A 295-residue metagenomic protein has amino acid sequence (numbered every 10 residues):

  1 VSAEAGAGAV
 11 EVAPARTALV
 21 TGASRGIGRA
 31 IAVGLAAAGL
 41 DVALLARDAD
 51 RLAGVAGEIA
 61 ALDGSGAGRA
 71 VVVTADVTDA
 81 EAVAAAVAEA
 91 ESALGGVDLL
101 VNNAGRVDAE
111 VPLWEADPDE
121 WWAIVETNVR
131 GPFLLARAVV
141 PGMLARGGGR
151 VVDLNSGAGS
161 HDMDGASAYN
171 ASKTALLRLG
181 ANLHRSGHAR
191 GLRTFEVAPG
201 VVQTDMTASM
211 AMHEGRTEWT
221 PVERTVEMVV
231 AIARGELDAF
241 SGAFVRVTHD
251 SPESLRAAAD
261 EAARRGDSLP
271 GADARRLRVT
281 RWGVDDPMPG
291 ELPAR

Functional and structural regions predicted by a protein language model:
S24-R25: Conserved glycine-rich cofactor-binding loop
A38-G54: Conserved glycine-rich Rossmann-like NAD(P)H-binding loop of the short-chain dehydrogenase/reductase
V111-L113, E120-W122: Substrate-binding pocket helix/loop in short-chain dehydrogenase/reductase
A136, S172: Active-site helix of classical SDR
S156: Residue(s) in the substrate-gating loop at a strand-loop-helix junction that position the organic substrate next
H161, N182-L192, E236: Active-site-adjacent segment of SDR/Rossmann-fold oxidoreductases
E196, E214-A294: C-terminal helical subdomain
